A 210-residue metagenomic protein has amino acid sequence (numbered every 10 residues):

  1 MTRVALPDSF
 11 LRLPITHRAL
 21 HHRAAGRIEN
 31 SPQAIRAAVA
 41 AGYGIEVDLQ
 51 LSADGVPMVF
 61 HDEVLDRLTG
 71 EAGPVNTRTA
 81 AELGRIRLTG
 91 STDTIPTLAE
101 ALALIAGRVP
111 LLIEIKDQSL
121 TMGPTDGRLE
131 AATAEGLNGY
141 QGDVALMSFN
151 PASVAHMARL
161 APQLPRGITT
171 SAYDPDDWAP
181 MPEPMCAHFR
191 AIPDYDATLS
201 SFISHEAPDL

Functional and structural regions predicted by a protein language model:
M1-L210: Phosphate-group recognition and catalysis centered on beta-loop-alpha active-site segments
